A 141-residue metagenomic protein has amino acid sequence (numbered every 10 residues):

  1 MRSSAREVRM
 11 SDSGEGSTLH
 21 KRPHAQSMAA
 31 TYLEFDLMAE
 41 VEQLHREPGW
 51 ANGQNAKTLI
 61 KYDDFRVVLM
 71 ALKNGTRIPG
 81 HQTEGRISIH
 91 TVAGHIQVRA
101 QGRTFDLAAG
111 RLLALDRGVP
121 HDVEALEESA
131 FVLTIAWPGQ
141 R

Functional and structural regions predicted by a protein language model:
R2-D64, R99: A short, N-terminal "cap"/entry segment at the start of jelly-roll beta-barrel domains of the cupin/DSBH fold
G49-G53, D63-T83: Conserved short histidine dyad/triad with adjacent acidic residue
R66, H95-Q97, T104, P120 (+1 more regions): Structural motif
N74, G85-Q97, Q101: Glycine- and acidic-residue-biased ligand/ion/polar-headgroup-sensing regions
I78-G80, V98-R99, L115, P120-L126: Short beta-strand His + acidic residue motifs that chelate non-heme Fe in jelly-roll/DSBH and cupin folds
V92-A93, A108-A109, E127: A cytosolic small-molecule/anion-sensing beta-strand core signal
G102-R117: Short acidic-glycine-tyrosine-enriched beta hairpin
R117-R141: Ligand-binding loop in jelly-roll beta-barrel domains
